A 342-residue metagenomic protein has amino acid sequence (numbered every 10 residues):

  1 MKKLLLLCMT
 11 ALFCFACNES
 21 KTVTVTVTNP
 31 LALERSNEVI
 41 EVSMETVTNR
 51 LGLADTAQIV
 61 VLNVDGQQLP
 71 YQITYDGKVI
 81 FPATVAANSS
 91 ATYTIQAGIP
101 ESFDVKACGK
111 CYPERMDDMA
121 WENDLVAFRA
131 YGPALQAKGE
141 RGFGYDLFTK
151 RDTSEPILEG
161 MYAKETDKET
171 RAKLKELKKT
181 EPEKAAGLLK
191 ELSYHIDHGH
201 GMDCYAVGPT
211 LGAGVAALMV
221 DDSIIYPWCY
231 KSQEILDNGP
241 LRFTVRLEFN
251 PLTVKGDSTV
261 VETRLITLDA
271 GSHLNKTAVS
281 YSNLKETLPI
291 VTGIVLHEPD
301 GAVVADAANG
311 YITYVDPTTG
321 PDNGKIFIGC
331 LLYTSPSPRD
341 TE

Functional and structural regions predicted by a protein language model:
M1-L4: Positively charged n-region of N-terminal signal peptides that target proteins for export
F15-A16: C-terminal motif of bacterial Sec signal peptides marking the signal peptidase cleavage site
S20-K110, R115-M116, G142-F143: Alpha-mannosidase-like glycoside hydrolase catalytic domains involved in N-glycan trimming, generalizing to other
A54-G77, T253-D257, E298-V315: Solvent-exposed beta-strand/loop surfaces of large extracellular or lumenal domains
E101-M219: Solvent-exposed N-terminal domain segments of exported/luminal and surface proteins
E234-D237, L241-I290: Acidic, contiguous internal or C-terminal segments within carbohydrate-active enzymes that form a structured patch used
T277-L332: An exposed acidic His-Trp-rich patch
Y333-E342: Single conserved hydrophobic/aromatic residue that forms the stacking wall/gate of nucleotide- or nucleobase-binding
